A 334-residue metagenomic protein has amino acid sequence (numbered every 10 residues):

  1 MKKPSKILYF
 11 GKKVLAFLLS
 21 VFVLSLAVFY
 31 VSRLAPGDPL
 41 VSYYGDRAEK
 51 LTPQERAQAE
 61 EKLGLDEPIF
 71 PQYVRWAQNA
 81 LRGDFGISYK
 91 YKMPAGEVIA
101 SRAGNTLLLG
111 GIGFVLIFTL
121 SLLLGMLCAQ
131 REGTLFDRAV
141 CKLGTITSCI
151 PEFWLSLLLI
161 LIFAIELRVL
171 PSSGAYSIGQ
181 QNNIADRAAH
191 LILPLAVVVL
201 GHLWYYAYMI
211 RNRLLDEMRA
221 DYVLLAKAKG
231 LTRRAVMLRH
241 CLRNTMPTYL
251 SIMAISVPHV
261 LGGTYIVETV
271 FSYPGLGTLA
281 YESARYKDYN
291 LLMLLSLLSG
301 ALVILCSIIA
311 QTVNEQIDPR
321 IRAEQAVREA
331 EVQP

Functional and structural regions predicted by a protein language model:
K2-L34: Charged, compositionally biased N-terminal leader segments and the immediate start of the first structured element
K3, L65-L122: An internal, D/E-rich "acidic patch" concept
P4-L8, A103-F136, E152, Q181-P334: Alpha-helical transmembrane segments of integral membrane proteins, especially multi-pass inner/plasma-membrane
V21-A27, I146-L161, M253-P258: Hydrophobic alpha-helical membrane-insertion segments
V21-P71, L167-R187: Hydrophobic alpha-helical transmembrane segments of membrane transport/permease proteins and related membrane-embedded
L26, Y30, L34, L127 (+6 more regions): Hydrophobic membrane-targeting alpha-helices
L51-R82, F271-E282: Short hydrophobic, aromatic-rich alpha-helical segments embedded in or entering the lipid bilayer of multi-pass
K142-W204: Membrane-water interface segments at transmembrane-helix boundaries in multipass membrane proteins
